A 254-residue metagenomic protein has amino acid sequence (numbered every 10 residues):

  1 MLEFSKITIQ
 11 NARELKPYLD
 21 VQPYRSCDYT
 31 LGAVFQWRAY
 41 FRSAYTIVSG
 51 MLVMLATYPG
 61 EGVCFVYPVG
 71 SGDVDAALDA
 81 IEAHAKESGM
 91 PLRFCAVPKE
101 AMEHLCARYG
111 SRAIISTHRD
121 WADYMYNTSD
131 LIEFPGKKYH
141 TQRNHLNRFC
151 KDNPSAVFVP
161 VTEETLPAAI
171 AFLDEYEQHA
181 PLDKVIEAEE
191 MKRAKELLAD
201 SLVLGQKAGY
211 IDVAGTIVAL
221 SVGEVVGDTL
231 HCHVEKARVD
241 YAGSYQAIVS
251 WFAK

Functional and structural regions predicted by a protein language model:
M1-A76, P181-E196, D200: N-terminal charged segments
E14, A80, A168-A171, W251: Alpha-helical elements of Rossmann-like donor-binding domains used by nucleotide-donor carbohydrate transfer enzymes
L15, F149, G215: A residue-level signal for conserved active-site and pocket-lining positions in enzyme catalytic cores
T30-E100, V213-V239: Conserved donor-binding loop and adjoining core beta-sheet/short helix segment in diverse acyl/aminoacyl transferases
M90-R108, R119-A122: Short, glycine/charge-rich beta-strand/loop segments that flank catalytic centers and engage negatively charged groups
G110-K184: Acyltransferase donor/substrate-recognition loop-hinge adjacent to the catalytic core
H179, I186-K254: Accessory, usually C-terminal, subdomains that scaffold auxiliary metal cofactors
